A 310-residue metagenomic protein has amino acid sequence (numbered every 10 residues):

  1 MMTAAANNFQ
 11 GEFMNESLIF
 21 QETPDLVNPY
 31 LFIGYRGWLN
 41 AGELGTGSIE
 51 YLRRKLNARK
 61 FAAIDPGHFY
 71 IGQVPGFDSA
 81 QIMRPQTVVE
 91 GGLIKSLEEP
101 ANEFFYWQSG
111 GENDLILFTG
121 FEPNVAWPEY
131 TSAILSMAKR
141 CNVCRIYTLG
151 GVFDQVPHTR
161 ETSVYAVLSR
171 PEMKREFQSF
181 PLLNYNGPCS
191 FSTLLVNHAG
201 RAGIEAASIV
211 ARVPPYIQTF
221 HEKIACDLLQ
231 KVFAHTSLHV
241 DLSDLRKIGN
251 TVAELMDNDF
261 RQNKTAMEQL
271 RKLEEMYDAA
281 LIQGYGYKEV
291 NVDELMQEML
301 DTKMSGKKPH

Functional and structural regions predicted by a protein language model:
M1-N7: Compositionally biased low-complexity segments, especially N-terminal hydrophobic helices that form the hydrophobic
F9-G120: N-terminal short beta-loop-beta anion/metal-coordinating cradle
Y35-L39, F118-W127, Q178-N186, P215-T219: Flexible, glycine/proline-enriched loop segments at strand-loop-helix junctions that form or flank small-ligand binding
I64, V210-V213, D244-G249: Acidic carboxylate-rich catalytic motifs and surrounding loops in phosphoryl-/glycosyl-chemistry enzymes
G111-N113, F118-V167: Internal, conserved structured core segments that host functional sites
Q155-H235: Catalytic cores of processing enzymes, dominated by hydrolases/peptidases, characterized by acidic/His-rich
I217-H310: A conserved C-terminal secondary-structure "cap"
